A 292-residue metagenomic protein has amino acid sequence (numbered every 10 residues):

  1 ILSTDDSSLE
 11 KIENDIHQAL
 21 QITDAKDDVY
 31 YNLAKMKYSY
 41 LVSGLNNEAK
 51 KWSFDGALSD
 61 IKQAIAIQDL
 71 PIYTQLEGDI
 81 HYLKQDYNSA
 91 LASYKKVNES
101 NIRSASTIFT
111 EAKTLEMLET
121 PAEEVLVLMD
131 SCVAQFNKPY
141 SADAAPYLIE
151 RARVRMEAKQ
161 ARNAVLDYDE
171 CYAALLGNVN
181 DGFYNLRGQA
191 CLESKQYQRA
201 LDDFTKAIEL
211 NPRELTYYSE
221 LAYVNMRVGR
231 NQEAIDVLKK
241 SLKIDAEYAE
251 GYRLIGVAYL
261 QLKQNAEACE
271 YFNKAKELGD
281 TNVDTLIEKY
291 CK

Functional and structural regions predicted by a protein language model:
I22, A66-I67, E99-S100, Q135-P139 (+4 more regions): Structural marker of alpha-solenoid helical repeat scaffolds
V29, Y73-T74, T107, A142 (+5 more regions): TPR alpha-solenoid repeat register
S39, L83, M117-L118, E157 (+3 more regions): Register position in tetratricopeptide repeats
V257, Q261-K292: Terminal, low-structured helical/coil segments at or just beyond the last alpha-helical repeat
